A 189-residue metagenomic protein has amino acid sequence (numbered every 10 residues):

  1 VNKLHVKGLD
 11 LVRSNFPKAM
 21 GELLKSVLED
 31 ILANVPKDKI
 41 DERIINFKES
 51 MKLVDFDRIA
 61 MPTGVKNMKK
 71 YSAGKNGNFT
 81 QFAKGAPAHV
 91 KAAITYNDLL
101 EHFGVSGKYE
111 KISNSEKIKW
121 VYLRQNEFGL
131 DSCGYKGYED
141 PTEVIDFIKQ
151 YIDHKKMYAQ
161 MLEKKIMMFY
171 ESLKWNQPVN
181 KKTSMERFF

Functional and structural regions predicted by a protein language model:
V1-F189: DNA-dependent DNA polymerase catalytic subunits
